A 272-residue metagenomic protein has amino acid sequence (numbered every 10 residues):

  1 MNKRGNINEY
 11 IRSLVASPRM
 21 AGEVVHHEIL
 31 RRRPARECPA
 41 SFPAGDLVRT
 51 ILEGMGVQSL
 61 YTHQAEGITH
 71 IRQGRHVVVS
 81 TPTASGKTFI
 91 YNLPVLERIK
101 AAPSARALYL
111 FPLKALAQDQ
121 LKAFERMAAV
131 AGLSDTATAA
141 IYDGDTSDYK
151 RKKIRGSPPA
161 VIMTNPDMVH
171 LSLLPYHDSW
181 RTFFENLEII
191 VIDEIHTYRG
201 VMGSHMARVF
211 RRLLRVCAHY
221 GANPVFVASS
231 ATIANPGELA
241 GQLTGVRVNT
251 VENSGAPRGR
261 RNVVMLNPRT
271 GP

Functional and structural regions predicted by a protein language model:
M1-A65, R75-H76, A137: Helicase-associated low-complexity/disordered flanking segments
Q64, S80-S85, E194-M202, F210-L239: Conserved helicase ATPase motor motifs in RecA-like P-loop NTPase domains
T69-Q73, T88-P103, R211-L214: Walker A/P-loop NTP-binding motif
T88-F89, A105-R126, A231-P236: Conserved Walker A/P-loop ATP-binding site and its immediately adjacent core in helicase/helicase-like ATPase domains
L96-D119, D135-T136, A218-A222: Conserved SF1/SF2 helicase motif Ia
L116-D143, Q242-V248: Conserved helix-turn-beta segment of the N-terminal RecA-like "Helicase ATP-binding" lobe in SF1/SF2 helicases
G144-E188: Conserved helix/coil segment N-terminal to the catalytic DExD/H
V225, S229, I233, G237-P272: Conserved interdomain linker/interface between the two RecA-like ATPase lobes of SF2 helicase motors
